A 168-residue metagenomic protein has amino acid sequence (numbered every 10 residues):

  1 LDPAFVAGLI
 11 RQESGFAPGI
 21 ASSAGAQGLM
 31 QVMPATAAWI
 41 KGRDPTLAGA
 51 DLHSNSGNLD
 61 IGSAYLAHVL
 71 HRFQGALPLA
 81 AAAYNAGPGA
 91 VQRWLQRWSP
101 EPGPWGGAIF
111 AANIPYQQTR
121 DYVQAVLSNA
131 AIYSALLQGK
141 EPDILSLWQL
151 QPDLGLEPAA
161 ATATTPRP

Functional and structural regions predicted by a protein language model:
L1-P168: Catalytic glycan-binding domains that act on GlcNAc-containing polysaccharides
